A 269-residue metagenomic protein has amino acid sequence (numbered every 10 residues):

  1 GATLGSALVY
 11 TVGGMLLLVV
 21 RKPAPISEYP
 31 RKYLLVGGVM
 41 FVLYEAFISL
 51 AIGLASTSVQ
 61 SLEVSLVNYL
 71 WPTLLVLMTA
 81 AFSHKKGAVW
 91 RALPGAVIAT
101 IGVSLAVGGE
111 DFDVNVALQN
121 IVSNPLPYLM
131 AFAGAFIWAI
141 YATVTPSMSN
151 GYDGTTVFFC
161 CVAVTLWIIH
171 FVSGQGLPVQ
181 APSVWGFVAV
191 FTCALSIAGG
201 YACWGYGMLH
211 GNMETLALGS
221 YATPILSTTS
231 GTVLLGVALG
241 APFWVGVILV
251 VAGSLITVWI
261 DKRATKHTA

Functional and structural regions predicted by a protein language model:
G1-A7, I26-R31, G108-A135, V172-F191 (+1 more regions): Juxtamembrane helix-entry segments on the extracytoplasmic side of multipass membrane proteins
A2, G13-L18, P72-T79, V114-G176 (+2 more regions): Transmembrane alpha-helical segments that form core, pore/gating elements of small-molecule transporters/exporters
L4-G14, G53-K86, M213-T232: Specific alpha-helical transmembrane segments that line the substrate/conduction pathway and gating interfaces
G5, A51, A81-H84, M148 (+5 more regions): Hydrophobic/aromatic residues within transmembrane alpha-helices of multi-pass small-molecule transporters
T11, L18, G38-V42, A46 (+9 more regions): Hydrophobic/small/kink-forming positions within alpha-helical transmembrane segments of polytopic membrane proteins
T11-V12, L17, V36, F41 (+4 more regions): Hydrophobic transmembrane alpha-helices of multi-pass small-molecule transport proteins
P23-L62, V67, L105, C193-G211: Specific transmembrane alpha-helical segments of multi-pass solute transporters/efflux pumps, especially DMT/EamA
S27-K32, L62-N68, S83-L105, P125-P127 (+2 more regions): Loop-to-transmembrane alpha-helix entry segments
